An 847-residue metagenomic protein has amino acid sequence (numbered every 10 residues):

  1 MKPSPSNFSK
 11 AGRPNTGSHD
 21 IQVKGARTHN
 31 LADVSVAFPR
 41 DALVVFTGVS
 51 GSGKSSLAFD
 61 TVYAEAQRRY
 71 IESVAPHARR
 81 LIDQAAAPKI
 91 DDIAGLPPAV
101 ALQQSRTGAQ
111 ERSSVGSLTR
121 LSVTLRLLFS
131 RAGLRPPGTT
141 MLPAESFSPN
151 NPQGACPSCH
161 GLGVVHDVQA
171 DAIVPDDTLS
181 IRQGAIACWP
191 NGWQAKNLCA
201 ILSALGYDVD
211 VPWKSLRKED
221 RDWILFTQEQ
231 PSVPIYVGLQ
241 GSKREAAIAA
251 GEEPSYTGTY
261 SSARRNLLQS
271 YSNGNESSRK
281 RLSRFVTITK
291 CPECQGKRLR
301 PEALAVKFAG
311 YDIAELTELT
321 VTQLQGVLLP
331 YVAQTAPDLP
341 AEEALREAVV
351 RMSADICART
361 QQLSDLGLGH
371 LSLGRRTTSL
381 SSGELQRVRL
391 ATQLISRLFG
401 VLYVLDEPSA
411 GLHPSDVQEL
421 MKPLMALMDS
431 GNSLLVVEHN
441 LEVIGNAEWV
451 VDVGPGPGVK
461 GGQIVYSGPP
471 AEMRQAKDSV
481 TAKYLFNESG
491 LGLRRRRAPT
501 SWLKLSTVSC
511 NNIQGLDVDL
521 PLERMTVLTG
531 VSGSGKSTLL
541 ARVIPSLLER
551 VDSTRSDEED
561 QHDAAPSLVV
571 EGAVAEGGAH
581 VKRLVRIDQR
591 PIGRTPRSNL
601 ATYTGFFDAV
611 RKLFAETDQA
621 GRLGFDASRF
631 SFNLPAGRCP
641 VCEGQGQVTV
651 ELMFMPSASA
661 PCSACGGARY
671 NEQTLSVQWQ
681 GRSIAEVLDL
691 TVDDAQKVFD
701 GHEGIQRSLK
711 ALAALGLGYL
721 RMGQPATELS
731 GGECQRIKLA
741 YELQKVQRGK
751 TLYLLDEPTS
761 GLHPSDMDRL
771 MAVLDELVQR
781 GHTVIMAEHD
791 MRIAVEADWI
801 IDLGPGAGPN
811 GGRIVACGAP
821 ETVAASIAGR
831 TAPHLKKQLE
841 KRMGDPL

Functional and structural regions predicted by a protein language model:
K2-S379, L385-V401, P423-D429, K504-E728 (+5 more regions): P-loop/Walker A nucleotide phosphate-binding surfaces of NTP-dependent enzymes
R376, E407-P408, P725, L755-P758: Walker B catalytic motif
Y403-L405, Y753-L754, I785: Walker B beta-strand of ABC/ABC-like P-loop ATPase nucleotide-binding domains, specifically the conserved hydrophobic
D406, L412-H413, D756, H763: ABC-family nucleotide-binding domains
H413-K422, P764-A772: Conserved D-loop/post-Walker B switch-helix segment of ABC ATPase nucleotide-binding domains
S433, N446-D452, T783, V795-D802: Conserved catalytic segment of ABC-fold P-loop ATPases
V437-H439, A787-H789: H-loop/switch region of ABC-family ATPase nucleotide-binding domains
D452-F486, D802-K836: Conserved beta-strand-loop-alpha-helix hinge in the C-terminal portion of ABC ATPase nucleotide-binding domains
